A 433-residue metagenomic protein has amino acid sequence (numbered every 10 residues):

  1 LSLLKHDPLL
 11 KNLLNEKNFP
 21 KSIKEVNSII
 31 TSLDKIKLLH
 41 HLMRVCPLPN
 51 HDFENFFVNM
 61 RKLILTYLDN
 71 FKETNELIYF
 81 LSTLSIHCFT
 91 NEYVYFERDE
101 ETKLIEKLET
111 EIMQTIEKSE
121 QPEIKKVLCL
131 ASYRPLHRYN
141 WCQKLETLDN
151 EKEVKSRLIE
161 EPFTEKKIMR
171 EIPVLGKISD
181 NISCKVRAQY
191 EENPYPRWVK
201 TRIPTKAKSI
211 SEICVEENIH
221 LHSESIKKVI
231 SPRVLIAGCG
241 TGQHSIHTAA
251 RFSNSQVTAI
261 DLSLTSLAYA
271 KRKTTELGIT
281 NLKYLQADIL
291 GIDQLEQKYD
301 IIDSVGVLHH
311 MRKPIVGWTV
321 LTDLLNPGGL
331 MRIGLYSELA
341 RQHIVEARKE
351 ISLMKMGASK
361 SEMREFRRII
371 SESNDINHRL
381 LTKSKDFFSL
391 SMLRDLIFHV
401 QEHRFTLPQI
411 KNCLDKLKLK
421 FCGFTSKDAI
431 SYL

Functional and structural regions predicted by a protein language model:
L1-A188, Y195-W198, V229, L417 (+2 more regions): N-terminal accessory segments
T241-N254: Conserved SAM-binding loop of SAM-dependent methyltransferases across substrates and taxa, primarily the Class I
Q256-D261: Conserved SAM-binding motif I beta-strand of class I
G278-L290: Conserved SAM-binding strand-loop segment of SAM-dependent methyltransferases
I292-I302: A short acidic, Gly/Pro-enriched loop at the edge of an enzyme's catalytic core that lines a small-molecule cofactor
I315-G328: A short glycine-rich, Lys/Arg-flanked "PGG" loop and its adjoining helix->strand segment in the class I
G328-Y336: Conserved beta-strand signature within the Rossmann-like core of class I S-adenosyl-L-methionine
M331, I344-L433: Substrate-binding/catalytic lobe of Class I Rossmann-like enzymes that use SAM or dcSAM, i.e., the mid-to-C-terminal
